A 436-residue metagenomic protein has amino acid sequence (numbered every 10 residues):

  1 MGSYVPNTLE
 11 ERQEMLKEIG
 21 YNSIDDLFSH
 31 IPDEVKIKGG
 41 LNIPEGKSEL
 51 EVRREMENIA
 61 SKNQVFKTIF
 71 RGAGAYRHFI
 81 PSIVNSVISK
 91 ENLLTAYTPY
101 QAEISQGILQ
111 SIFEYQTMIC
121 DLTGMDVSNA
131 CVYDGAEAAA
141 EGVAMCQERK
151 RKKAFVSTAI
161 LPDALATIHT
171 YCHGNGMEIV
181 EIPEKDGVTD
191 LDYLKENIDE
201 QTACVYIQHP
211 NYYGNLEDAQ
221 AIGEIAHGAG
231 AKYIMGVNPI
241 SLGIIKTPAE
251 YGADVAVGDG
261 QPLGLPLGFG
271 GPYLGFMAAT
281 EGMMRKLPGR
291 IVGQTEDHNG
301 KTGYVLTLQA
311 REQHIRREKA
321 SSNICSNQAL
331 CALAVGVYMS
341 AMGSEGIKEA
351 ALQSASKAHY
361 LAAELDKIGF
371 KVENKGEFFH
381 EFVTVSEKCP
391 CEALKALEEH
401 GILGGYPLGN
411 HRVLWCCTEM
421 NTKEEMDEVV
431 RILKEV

Functional and structural regions predicted by a protein language model:
M1-D25, S29-K38: Compact, charge-rich alpha-helical regulatory domains located at protein termini
D33-F113: N-terminal entrance/gating region of PLP-dependent enzymes' catalytic architecture
K90-A102, M118-G124, K150-R151, C172-V180 (+4 more regions): Gly-rich Lys/Arg/Thr-decorated short loops/hinges at beta-loop-alpha junctions or inter-strand turns that position
Q101-I104, C120-A140: Short loop-beta-helix segment that forms the pyridoxal 5′-phosphate
Q116-I119, T123, A138-C146, G275 (+1 more regions): Buried hydrophobic packing segments
E137-K301, G369, E373, T384 (+4 more regions): Conserved PLP-enzyme active-site core in the AAT-like
L263-I368, V372-K375: Active-site C-terminal subdomain of aminotransferase-like
E345-E428: Conserved C-terminal alpha-helix-loop-beta "cap" of PLP-dependent enzymes that closes/shapes the active-site mouth
